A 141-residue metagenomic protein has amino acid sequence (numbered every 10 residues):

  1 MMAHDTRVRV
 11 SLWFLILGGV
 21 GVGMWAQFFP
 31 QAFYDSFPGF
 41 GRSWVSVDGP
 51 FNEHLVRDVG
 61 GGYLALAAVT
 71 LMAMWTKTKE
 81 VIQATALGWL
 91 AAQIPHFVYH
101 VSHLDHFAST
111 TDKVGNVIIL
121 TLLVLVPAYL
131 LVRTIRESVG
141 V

Functional and structural regions predicted by a protein language model:
M1-V22: Cytosolic juxtamembrane helix and N-cap/initiation of the first transmembrane helix
G18-L55, G60: Hydrophobic transmembrane helix segments
G19-V22, L90-Y99: Aromatic-anchored segments of alpha-helical transmembrane domains
G49-M74, A91, P95: Core segments of alpha-helical transmembrane spans in multipass integral membrane proteins
E80-G88: Membrane-interfacial loop-to-transmembrane alpha-helix junctions, especially the N-terminal start
V98-H106: Juxtamembrane "helix-exit" motif on the non-cytosolic side of transmembrane helices
F107-I119: Non-cytosolic membrane-interface motifs at loop->transmembrane helix junctions
T121-V141: Membrane-water interface at the C-terminal end of transmembrane alpha helices
